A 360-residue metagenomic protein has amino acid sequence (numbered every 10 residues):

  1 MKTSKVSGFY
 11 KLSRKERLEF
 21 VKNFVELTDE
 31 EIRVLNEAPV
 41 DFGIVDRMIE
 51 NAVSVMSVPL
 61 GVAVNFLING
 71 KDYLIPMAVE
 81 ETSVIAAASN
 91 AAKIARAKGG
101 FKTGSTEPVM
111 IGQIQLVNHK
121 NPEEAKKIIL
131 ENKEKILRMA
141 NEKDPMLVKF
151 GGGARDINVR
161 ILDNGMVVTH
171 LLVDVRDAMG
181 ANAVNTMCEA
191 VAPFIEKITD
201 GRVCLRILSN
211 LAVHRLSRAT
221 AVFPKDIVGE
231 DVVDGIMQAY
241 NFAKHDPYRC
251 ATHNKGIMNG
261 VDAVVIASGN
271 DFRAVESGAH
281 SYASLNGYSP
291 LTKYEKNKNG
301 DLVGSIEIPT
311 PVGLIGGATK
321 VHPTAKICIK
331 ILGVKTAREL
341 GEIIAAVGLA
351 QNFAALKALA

Functional and structural regions predicted by a protein language model:
M1-Y73, E81, F101, S105-V109: Acidic/polar, glycine-rich intrinsically disordered N-terminal extensions of enzymes
I32-L35, G100-T106, K143-N158, I198-N210 (+4 more regions): Flexible, glycine/charged-enriched surface loops at secondary-structure junctions
R47-I49, S54-V58, A63, D163-L171 (+2 more regions): Short, hydrophobic/aliphatic alpha-helical segments
D72-Y73, V79-E81, K120-E124, V173-M179 (+2 more regions): A generic structural motif
A78-G100: Extended active-site and interfacial segments that coordinate phosphate-rich ligands in large catalytic machineries
R96-P108, Q113-V232: Signature of multi-pass transmembrane helix bundles
K98-E131, V228, N241, A283-A354: A structural-propensity feature for long, helix-poor, extended segments
D177-M179, V184-T324: Glycine-rich anion/phosphate-binding loop at the beta-strand->alpha-helix junction
